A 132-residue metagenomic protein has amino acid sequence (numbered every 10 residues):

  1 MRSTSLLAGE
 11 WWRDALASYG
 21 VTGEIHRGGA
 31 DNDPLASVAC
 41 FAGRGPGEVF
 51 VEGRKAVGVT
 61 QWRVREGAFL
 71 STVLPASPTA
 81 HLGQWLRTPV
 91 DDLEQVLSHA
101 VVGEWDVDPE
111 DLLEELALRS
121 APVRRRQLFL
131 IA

Functional and structural regions predicted by a protein language model:
M1-L6: Structured, non-membrane catalytic/scaffold regions adjacent to prosthetic-group chemistry
G9-P34, V38-A39, W62-A132: Long, positively charged amphipathic alpha-helical accessory segments at protein N-termini or as interdomain linkers
L35-F50: Structured beta-strand/loop patches that form or line metal/cofactor-binding pockets in enzymes
G53-R54: Residue-level detection of beta-strand-connecting loop/turn positions
